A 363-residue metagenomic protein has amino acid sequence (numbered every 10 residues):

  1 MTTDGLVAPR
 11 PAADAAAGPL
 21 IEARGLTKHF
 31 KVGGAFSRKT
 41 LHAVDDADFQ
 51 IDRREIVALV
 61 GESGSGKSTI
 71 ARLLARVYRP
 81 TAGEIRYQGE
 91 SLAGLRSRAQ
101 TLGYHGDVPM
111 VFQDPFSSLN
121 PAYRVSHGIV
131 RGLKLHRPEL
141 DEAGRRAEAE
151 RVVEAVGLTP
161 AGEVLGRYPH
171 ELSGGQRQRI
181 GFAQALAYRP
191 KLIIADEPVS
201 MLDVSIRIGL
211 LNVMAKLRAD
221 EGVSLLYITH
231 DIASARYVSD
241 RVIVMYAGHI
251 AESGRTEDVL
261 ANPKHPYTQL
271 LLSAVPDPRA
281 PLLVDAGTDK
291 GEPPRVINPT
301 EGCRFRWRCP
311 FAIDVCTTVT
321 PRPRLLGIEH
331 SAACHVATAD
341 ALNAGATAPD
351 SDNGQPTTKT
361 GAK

Functional and structural regions predicted by a protein language model:
T3-P19, G33, T40, T101 (+3 more regions): Short catalytic/signature loops enriched in Gly
A35-R38, L92-P109, H127, L135 (+3 more regions): ABC ATPase NBD coupling module
E62, P198, L202, I206-V284: P-loop NTP-binding/switch modules centered on Walker-like glycine-rich loops
A75: Helix-to-loop junction immediately C-terminal to a conserved catalytic motif
G83-G94: Conserved ABC transporter NBD signature motif
Y168-L172, Q176: Conserved ABC ATPase signature
A187-K191: A short, proline-enriched helix->beta-strand linker immediately N-terminal to the Walker B motif in ABC-type P-loop
